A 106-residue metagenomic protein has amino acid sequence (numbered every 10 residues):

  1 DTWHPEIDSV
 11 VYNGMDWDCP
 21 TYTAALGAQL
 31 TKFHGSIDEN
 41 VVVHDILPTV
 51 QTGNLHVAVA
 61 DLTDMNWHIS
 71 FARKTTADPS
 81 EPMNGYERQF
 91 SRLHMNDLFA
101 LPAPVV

Functional and structural regions predicted by a protein language model:
D1-V106: C-terminus-biased signal that marks the final domain/tail of proteins
